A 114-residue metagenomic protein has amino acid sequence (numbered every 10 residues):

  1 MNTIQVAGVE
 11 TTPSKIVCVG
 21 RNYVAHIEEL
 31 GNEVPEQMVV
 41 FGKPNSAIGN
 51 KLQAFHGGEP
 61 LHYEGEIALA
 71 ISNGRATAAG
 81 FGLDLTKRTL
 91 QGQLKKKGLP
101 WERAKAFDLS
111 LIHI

Functional and structural regions predicted by a protein language model:
M1-H113: Catalytic-core "active-site belt" of small-molecule-metabolizing enzymes, emphasizing His/Asp/Glu-rich regions
